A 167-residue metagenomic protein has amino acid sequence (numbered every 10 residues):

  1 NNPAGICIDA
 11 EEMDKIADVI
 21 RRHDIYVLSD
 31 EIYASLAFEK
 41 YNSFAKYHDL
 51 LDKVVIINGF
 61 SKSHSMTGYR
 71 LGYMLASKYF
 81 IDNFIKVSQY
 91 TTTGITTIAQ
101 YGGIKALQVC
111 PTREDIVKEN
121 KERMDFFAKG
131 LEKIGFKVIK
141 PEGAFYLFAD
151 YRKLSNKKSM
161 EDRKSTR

Functional and structural regions predicted by a protein language model:
N1-R167: PLP-dependent class I/II
